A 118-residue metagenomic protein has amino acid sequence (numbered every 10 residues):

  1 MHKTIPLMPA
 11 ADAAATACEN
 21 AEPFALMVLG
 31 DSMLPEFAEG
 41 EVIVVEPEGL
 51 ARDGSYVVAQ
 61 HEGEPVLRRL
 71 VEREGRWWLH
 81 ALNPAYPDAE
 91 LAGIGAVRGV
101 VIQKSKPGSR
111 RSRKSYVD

Functional and structural regions predicted by a protein language model:
M1-E39, E64-P65, E90-A92, R98 (+1 more regions): Short, positionally conserved secondary-structure boundary motifs
T16-Y86, E90: Feature for secretory/organellar precursors and membrane-associated catalytic proteins
